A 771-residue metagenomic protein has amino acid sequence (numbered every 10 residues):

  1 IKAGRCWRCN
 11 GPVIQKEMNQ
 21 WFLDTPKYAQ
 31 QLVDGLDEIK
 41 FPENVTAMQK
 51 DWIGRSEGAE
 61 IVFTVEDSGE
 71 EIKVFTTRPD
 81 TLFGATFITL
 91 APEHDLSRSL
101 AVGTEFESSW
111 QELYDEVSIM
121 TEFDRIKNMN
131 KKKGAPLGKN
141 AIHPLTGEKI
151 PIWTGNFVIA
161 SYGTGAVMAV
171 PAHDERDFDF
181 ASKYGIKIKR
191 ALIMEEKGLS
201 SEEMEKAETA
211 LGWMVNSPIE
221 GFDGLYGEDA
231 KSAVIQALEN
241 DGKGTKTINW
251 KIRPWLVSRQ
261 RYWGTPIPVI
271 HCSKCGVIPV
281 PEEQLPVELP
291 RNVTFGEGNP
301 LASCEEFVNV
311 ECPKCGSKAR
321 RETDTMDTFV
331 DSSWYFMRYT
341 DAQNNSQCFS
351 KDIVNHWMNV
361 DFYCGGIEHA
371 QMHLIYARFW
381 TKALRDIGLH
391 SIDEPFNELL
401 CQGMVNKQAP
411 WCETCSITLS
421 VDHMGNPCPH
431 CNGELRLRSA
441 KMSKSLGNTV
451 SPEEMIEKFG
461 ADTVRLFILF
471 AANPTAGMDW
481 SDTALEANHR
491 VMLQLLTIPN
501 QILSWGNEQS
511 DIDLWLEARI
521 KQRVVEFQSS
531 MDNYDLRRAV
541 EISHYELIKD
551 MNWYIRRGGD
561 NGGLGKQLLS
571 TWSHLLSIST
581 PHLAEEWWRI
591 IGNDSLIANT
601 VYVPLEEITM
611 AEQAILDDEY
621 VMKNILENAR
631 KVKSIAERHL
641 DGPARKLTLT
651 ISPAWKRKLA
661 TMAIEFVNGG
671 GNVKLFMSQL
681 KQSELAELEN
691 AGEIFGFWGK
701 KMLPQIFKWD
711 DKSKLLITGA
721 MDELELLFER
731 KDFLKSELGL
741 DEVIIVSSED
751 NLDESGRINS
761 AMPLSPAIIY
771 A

Functional and structural regions predicted by a protein language model:
I1-I193, P300, A584-W588, L596-H639: NTP-handling and nucleic-acid-processing catalytic cores
I1-I72, P79, D95, A166-P286 (+10 more regions): Residue patterns forming the tRNA-binding/recognition surfaces of aminoacyl-tRNA synthetases and related DALR
E66-S68, E105-S108, I142-K149, F178-A191 (+14 more regions): Secondary-structure transition/capping motifs at alpha-helix termini and the adjoining loop/turn into the next element
I72-H94, W255, R261-Y262, I267 (+3 more regions): Conserved phosphate/anionic-ligand binding catalytic regions in large, soluble enzymes, centered on
K139-Y162, V308-A476: Alpha-helical recognition segments enriched in aromatics with Gly/Pro capping that present substrate-recognition
I159-V167, V215-I219, A237-D241, R320-R321 (+9 more regions): Glycine- and acidic
V269-S273, I278-V280, P286-V287, L399 (+5 more regions): Acidic, turn-prone loop/beta-hairpin segments
E486, S595-A771: C-terminal low-complexity, glycine/proline- and small-hydrophobic-enriched intrinsically disordered tails that act as
